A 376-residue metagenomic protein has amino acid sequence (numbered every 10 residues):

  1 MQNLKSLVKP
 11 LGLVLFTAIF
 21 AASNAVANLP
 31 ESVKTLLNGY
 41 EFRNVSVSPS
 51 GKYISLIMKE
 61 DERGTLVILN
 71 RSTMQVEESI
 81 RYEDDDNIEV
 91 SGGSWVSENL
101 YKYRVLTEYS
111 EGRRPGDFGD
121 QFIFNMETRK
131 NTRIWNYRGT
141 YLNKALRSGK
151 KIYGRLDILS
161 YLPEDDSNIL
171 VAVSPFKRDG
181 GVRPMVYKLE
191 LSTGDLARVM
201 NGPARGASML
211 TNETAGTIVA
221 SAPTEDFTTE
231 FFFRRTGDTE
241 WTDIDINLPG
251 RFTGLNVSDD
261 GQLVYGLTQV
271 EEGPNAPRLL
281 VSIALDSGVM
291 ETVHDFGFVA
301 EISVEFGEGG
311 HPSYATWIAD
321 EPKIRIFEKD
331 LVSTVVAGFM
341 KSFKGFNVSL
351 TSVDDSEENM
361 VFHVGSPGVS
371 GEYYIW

Functional and structural regions predicted by a protein language model:
Q2-G12: Bacterial N-terminal signal peptides that target proteins for export
G12-A21: Bacterial N-terminal signal peptides
A27-M360, G365-G371: Beta-propeller folds
E372-W376: Pre-Walker A segment
